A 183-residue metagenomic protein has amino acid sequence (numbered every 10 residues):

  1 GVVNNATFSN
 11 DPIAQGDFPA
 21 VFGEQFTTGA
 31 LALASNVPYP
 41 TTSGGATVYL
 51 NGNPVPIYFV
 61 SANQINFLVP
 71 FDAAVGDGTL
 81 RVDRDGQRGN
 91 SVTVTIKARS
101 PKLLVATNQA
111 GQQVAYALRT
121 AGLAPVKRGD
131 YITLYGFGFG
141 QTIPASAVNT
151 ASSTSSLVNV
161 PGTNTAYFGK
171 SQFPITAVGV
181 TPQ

Functional and structural regions predicted by a protein language model:
G1-Q183: A sequence-level detector for low-complexity, Ser/Thr- and acidic-rich stretches
